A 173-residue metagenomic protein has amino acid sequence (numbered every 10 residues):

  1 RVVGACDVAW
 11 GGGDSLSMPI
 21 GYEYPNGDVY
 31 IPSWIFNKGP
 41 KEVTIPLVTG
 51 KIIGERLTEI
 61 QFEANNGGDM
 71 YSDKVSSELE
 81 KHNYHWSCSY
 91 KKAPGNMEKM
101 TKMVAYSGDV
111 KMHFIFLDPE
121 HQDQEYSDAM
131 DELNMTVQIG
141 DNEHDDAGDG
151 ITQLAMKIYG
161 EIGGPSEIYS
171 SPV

Functional and structural regions predicted by a protein language model:
R1-Y90, F116-V173: RNase H-like, metal-dependent nuclease domains and their acidic two-metal-ion catalytic environment used
K81-D109: Conserved beta-strand -> loop -> alpha-helix junction used to position metal-binding or nucleic-acid-contacting
